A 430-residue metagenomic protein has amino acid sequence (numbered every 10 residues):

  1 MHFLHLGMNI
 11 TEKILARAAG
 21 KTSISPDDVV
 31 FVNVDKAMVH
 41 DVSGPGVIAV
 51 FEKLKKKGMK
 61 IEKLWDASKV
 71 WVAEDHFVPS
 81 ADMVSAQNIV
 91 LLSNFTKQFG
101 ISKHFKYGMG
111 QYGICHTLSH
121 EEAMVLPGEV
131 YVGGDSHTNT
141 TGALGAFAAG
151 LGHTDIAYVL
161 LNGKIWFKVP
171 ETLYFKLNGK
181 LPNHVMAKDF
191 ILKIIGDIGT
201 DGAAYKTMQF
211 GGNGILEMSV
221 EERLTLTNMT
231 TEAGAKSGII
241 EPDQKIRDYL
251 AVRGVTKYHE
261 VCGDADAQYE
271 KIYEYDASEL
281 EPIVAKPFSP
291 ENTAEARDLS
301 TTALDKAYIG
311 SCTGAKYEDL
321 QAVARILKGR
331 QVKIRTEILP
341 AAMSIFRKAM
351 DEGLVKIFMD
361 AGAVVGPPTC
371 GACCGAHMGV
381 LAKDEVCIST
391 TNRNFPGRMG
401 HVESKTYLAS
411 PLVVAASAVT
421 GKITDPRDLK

Functional and structural regions predicted by a protein language model:
H2-K430: Fe-S-dependent hydro-lyases/dehydratases of central metabolism
